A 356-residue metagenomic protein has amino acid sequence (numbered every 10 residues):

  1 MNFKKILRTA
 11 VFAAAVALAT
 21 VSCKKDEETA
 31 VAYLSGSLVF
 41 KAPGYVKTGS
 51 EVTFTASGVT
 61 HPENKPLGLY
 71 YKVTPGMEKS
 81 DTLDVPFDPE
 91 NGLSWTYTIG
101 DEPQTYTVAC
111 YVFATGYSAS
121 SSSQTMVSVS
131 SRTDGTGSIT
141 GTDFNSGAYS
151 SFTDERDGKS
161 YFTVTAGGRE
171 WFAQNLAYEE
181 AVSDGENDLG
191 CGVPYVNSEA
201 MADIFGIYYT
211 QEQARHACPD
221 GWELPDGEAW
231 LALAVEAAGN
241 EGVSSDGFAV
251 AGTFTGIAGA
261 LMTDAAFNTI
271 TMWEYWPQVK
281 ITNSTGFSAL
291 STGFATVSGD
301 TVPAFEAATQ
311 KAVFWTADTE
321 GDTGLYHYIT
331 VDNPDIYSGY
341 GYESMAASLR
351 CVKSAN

Functional and structural regions predicted by a protein language model:
N2-F3, A13-T48, G116-S151, C351 (+1 more regions): Bacterial Sec-dependent N-terminal signal peptides
T55-E63: Acidic, Ser/Thr
L83-N91: Short beta-strand segments within Ig-like beta-sandwich modules, predominantly Fibronectin type-III
N91-Y97: Short strand-edge motifs at loop-to-beta-strand transitions and within beta-strands of extracellular beta-rich domains
T98-T105: Surface-exposed, short loops/turns at beta-strand junctions within beta-sandwich domains
V108-C110: Hydrophobic/tyrosine-rich beta-strand signature of extracellular beta-sandwich/beta-rich modules, prominently
V112-A114: Conserved structural position at the C-terminal beta-strand of extracellular beta-sandwich adhesion modules
R132-N356: Conserved positions within compact, well-structured domain cores
